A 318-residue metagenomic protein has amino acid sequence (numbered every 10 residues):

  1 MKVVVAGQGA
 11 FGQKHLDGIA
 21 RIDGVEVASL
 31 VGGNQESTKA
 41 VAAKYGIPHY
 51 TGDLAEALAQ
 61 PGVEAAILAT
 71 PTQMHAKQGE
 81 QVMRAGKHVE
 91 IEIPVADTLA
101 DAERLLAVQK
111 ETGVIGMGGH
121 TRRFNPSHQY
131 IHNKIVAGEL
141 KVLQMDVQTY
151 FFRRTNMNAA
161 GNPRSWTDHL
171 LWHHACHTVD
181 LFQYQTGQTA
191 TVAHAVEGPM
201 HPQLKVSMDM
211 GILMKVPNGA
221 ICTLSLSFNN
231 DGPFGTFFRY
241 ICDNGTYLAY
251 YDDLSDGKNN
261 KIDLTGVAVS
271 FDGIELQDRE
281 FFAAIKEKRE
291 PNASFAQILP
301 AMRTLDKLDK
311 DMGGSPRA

Functional and structural regions predicted by a protein language model:
M1-Y45: N-terminal Rossmann-like dinucleotide-binding module
G33, V267-R279, A293: Active-site loop of classical SDR/Rossmann-like NAD(P)-dependent oxidoreductases, centered on the catalytic Tyr-X3-Lys
Y45-V108: Beta-loop-alpha module in the N-terminal Rossmann-like domain of NAD(P)-dependent dehydrogenases, especially those
T51, I91, G116-G118, A249: Hydrophobic residues in well-ordered beta-strands that form the structural core
A65-L68, P217, F281-A318: C-terminal helix-rich "cap/oligomerization" subdomain common to oxidoreductases
R104-T121, L140-M145: Rossmann-fold dehydrogenase core element
R122-V196, H201-P202: Predominantly a Rossmann-like dinucleotide-binding segment in NAD(P)-dependent oxidoreductases
H173, V179-D253, R279-R289: Contiguous beta-strand/loop segments that form the cofactor/metal-binding neighborhood of enzyme cores
